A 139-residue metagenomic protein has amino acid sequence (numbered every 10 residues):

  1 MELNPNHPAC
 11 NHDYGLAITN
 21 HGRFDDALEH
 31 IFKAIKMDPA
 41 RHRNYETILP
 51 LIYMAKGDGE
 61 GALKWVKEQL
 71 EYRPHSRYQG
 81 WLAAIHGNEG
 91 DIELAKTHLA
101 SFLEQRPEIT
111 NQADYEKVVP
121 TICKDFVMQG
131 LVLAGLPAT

Functional and structural regions predicted by a protein language model:
M1: Conserved short S/T/G-enriched processing/targeting/catalytic segments and their helical context
N4-T139: Alpha-helical protein-protein interaction modules
